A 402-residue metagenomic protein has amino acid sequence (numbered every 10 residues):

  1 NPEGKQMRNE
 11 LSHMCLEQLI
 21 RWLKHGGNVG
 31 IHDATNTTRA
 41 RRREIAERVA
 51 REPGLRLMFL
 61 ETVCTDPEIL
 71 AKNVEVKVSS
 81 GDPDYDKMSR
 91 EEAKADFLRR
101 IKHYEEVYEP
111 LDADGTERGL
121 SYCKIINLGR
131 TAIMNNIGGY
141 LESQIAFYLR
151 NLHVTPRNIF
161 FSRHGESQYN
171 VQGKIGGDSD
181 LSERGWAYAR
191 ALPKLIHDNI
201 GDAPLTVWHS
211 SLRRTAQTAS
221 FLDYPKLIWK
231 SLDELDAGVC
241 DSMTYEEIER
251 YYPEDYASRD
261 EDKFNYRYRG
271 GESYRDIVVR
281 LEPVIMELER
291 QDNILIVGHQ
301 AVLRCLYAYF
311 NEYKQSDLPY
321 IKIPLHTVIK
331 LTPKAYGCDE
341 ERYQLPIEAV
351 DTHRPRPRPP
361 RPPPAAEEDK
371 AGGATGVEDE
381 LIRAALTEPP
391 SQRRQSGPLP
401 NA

Functional and structural regions predicted by a protein language model:
N1-A50: Conserved nucleotide-sensing/catalytic segment adjacent to the nucleotide-binding pocket in NTP-handling enzymes
N1-Q6, V49-P110: A glycine- and Lys/Arg-enriched "phosphate-lid" helix/loop adjacent to the NTP-binding pocket of small-molecule kinases
P2-G4, D86-R99, D255-S273, P355-R358: Short glycine/proline- and acidic residue-enriched helix-loop micro-motifs that form flexible lids or anion-recognition
H25-H32, L57, N158-I159, L205 (+2 more regions): Generic beta-sheet signal
A34, R39-R43, E47-R48, G54-G81 (+9 more regions): Phosphate-coordination/substrate-recognition cap region in phosphate-metabolizing enzymes
R48, F97-F160: NTP-dependent small-molecule kinase module
A132-R157, D202, Y336-A402: Eukaryotic N-terminal low-complexity, Ser/Thr- and Lys/Arg-rich leader segments that predominantly function as
K174-L181, Y245: Short glycine-enriched, charge-decorated loop/helix-capping segments at active-site entrances that position
